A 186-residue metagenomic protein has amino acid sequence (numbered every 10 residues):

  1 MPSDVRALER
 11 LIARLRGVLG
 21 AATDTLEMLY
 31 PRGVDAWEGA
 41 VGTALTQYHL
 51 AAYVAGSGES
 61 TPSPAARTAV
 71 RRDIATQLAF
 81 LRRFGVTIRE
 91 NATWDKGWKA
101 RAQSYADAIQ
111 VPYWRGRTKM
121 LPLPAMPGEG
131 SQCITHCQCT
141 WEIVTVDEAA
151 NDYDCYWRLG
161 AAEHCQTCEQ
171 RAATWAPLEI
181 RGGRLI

Functional and structural regions predicted by a protein language model:
M1-I186: Domain-core detector
